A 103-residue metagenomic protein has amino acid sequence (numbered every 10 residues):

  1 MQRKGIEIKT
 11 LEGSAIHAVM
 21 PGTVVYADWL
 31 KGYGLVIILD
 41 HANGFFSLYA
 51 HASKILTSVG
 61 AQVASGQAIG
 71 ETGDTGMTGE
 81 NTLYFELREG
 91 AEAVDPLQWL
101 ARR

Functional and structural regions predicted by a protein language model:
M1-R103: Catalytic cores of peptidoglycan-degrading enzymes
